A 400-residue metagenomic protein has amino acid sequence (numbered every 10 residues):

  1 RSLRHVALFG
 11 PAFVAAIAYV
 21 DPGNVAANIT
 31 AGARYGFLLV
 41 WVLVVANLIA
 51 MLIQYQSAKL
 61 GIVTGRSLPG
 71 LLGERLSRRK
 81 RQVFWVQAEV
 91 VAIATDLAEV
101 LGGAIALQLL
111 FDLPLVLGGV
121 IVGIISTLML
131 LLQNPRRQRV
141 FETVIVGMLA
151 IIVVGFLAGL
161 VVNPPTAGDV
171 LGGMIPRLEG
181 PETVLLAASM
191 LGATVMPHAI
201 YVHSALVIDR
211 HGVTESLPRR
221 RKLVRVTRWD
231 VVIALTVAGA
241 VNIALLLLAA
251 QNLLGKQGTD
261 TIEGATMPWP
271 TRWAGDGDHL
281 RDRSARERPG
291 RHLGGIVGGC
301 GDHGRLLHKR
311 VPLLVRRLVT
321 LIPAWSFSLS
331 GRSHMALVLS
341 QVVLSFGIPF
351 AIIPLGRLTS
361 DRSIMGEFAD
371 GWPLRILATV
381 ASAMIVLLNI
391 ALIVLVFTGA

Functional and structural regions predicted by a protein language model:
R1-G23, R78-R79, V83, A150 (+1 more regions): Membrane-interface "cap" regions at the ends of multi-pass membrane proteins
L3, T30-Y55, P69, G73 (+2 more regions): Extracellular loop-to-transmembrane helix junctions
A15, V42-R75, Q87-V90, M129 (+1 more regions): Juxtamembrane transmembrane-helix boundary signature
A27-G32, Y55-K80, L132-V140, K256-P270 (+1 more regions): Flexible loop linkers connecting adjacent transmembrane helices in multi-pass alpha-helical membrane transporters
A50-V63, V207-H211, S216, T236-G264: Extracellular/periplasmic helix-exit of transmembrane alpha-helices
R78-R81, V116-G119, I233, G275-G277 (+3 more regions): Loop-to-transmembrane helix boundary motifs in multi-pass membrane proteins
W85-E89, L110-L132, I151-G155, V311-S326 (+1 more regions): Transmembrane alpha-helical segments of multi-pass small-molecule transport proteins
M148-I175, A187-A188, G192-A205, L355-S363 (+1 more regions): Hydrophobic alpha-helical segments and their helix-loop junctions in multi-pass secondary transporters
